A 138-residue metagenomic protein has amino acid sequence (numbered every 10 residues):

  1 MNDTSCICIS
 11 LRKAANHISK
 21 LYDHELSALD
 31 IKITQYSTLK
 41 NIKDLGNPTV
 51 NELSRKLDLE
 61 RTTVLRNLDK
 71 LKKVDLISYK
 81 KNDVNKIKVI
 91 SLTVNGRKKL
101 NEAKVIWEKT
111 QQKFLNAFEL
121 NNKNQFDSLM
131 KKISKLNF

Functional and structural regions predicted by a protein language model:
M1-L29, L76, L92, I133: N-terminal leader segment of winged-helix/HTH proteins
I9, N16, K20-T63: N-terminal helix-turn-helix DNA-binding core of bacterial DNA-binding proteins
L11-A14, I18-L21, L57, K99 (+3 more regions): Alpha-helical linker/hinge and terminal dimerization helices associated with HTH transcriptional regulators
N67: Residues in the recognition helix of alpha-helical DNA-binding motifs
K70-S128: Charged, amphipathic alpha-helical coiled-coil/dimerization segments
N124-F138: Exposed, interaction-prone assembly regions rather than primary DNA-binding/catalytic cores
